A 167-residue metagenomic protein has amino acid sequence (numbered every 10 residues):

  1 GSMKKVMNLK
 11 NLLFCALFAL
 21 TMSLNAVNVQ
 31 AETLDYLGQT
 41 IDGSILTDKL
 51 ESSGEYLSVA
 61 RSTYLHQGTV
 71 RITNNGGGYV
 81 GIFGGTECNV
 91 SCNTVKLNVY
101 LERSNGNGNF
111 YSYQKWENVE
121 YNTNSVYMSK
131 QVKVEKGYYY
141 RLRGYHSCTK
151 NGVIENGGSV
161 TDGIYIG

Functional and structural regions predicted by a protein language model:
G1-T73: N-terminal prepro-regions of secreted/extracellular proteins
R61-L101: Short, surface-exposed binding/anchoring microloops in extracellular/periplasmic proteins
Y100-Y111: Change "in extracellular beta-sheet-rich domains … of secreted and cell-surface proteins" to "in beta-sheet-rich domains
F110-T123: Solvent-exposed serine/threonine-rich low-complexity stretches and specific carbohydrate-binding patches
S125-K133: Exposed aromatic-hydrophobic patches
L142-G144: Hydrophobic/tyrosine-rich beta-strand signature of extracellular beta-sandwich/beta-rich modules, prominently
N151-G167: Short beta-strand elements
